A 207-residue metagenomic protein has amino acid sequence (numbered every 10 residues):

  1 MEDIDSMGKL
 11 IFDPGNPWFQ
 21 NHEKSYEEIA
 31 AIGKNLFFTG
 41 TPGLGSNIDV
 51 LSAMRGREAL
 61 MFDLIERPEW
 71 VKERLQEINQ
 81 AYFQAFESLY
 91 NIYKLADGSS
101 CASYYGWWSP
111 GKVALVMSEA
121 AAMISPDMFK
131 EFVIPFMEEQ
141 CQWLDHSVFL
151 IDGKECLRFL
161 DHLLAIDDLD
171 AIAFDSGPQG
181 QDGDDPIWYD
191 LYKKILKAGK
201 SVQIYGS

Functional and structural regions predicted by a protein language model:
M1-S6: A contiguous, low-structure linker/loop signature
K9-S207: Active-site loop segments of alpha/beta catalytic cores
